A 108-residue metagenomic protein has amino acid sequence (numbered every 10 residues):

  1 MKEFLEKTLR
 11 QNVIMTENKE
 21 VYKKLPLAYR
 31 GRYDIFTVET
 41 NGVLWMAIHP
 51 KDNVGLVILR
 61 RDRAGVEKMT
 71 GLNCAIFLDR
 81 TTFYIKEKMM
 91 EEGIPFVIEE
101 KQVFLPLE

Functional and structural regions predicted by a protein language model:
M1-P26: Acidic-basic catalytic patches of nuclease active cores, encompassing PD-(D/E)XK and other metal-cofactor nuclease
K19, L59-R61, K88-M90, V103: General "foldedness" signal
L25-K68, C74-I76: Conserved catalytic cores of phosphodiester-cleaving nucleases, focusing on short active-site segments
N53, R80-T82, Q102-V103: Short glycine-enriched loops at secondary-structure junctions
M69-G93: Nucleic-acid nuclease catalytic cores
I85, P106-L107: Short secondary-structure boundary/hinge segments and terminal tails
G93-P106: Charged, structured surface patches that assemble and position nucleic-acid processing machinery
